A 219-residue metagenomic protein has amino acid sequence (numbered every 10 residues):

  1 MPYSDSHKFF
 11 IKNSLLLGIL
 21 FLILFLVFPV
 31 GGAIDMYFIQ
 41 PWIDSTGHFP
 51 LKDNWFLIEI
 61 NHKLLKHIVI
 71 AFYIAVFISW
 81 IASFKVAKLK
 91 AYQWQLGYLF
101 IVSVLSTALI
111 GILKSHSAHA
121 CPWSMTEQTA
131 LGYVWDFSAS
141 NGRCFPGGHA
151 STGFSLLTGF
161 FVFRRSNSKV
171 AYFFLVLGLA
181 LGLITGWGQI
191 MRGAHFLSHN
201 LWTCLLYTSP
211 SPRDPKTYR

Functional and structural regions predicted by a protein language model:
P2-G142, S151-G178: Hydrophobic alpha-helical bundle signature of multipass membrane enzymes
H119-W123, I184-L206: Interfacial helix-loop-helix junctions of multi-pass membrane proteins
Y207-P212: Conserved small/polar residues in nucleotide/adenosyl-binding loops
